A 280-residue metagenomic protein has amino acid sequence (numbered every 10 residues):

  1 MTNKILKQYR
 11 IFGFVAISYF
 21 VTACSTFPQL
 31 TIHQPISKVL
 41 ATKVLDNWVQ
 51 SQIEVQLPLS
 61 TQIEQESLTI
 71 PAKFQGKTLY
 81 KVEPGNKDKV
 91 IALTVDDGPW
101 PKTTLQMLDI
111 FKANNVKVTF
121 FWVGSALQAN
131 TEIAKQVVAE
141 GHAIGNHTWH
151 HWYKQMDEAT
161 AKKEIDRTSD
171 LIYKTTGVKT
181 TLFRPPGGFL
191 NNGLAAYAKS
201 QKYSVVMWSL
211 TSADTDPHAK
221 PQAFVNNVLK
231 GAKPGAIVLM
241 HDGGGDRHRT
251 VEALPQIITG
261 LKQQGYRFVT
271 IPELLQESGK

Functional and structural regions predicted by a protein language model:
T2-L93, P99-M107, K112-A113, Q256-I257 (+1 more regions): N-terminal pre-catalytic segment of deacetylase/amide-hydrolase enzymes
L57-M156, T160-E164, S169-L171, V178-T180: Active-site beta->alpha N-cap acidic-glycine motif
A92, G145-T148, M207-L210, I237-D242: Short beta-strands and strand-loop turn motifs
D97-P101, S125-Q128, H150-Y153, V178 (+4 more regions): Solvent-exposed loop/turn segments at secondary-structure junctions within structured extracellular/periplasmic domains
K112-K117, A143, E158-N191, A196 (+2 more regions): CE4/NodB-like, metal-dependent polysaccharide N-deacetylase domain that modifies extracellular/periplasmic N-acetylated
A161-D166, K220-V225, V251-P255: Charged helix-capping and loop-helix junction motifs
A195-G231, Y266-E277: His/Asp/Glu-enriched short active-site or ligand-binding loop at hydrolase and phosphoryl-transfer sites
K233-G245, R249-P272: Catalytic grooves of carbohydrate-active enzymes
